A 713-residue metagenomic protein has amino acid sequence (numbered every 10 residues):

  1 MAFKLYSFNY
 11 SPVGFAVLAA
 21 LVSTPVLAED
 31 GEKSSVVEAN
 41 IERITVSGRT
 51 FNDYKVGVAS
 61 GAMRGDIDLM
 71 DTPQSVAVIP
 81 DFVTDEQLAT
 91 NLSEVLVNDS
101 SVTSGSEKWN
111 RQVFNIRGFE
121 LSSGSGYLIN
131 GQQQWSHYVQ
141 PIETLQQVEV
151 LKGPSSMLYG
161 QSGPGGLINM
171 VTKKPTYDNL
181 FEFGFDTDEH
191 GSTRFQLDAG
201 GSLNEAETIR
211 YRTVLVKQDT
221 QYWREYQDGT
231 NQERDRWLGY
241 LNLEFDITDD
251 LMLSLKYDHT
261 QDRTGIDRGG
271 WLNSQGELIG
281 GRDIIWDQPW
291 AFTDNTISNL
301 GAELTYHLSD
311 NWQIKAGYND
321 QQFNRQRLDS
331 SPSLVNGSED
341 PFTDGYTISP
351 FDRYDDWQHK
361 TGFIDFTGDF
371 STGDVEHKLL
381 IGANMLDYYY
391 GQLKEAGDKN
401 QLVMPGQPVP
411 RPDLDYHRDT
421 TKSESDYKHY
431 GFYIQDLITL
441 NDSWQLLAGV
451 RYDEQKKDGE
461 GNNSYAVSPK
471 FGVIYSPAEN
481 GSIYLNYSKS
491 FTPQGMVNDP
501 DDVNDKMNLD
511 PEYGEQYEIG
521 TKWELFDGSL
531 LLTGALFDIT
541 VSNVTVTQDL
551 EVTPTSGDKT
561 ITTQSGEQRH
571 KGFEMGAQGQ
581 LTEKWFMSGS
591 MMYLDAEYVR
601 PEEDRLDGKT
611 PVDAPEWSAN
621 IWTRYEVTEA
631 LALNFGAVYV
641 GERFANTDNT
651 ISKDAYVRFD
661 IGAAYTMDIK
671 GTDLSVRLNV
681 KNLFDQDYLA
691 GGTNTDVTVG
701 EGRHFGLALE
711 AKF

Functional and structural regions predicted by a protein language model:
Y6, E29, D355, L379 (+3 more regions): Conserved C-terminal beta-signal and adjacent last beta-strands/turns of outer-membrane beta-barrel proteins
E32-S35, A39-D178, F183, I519 (+1 more regions): Acidic, small-polar-rich N-terminal luminal/periplasmic segments of exported/outer-membrane proteins
E143-Q146, M157-G239, I247-L251, S298 (+1 more regions): Outer-membrane beta-barrel translocator/receptor signature
Q218-W223, G229-E233, W237-H307, Q322-W357 (+2 more regions): Acidic/polar loop-and-plug regions of large Gram-negative outer-membrane beta-barrel proteins
D246-D250, W357, E376-L380, N384-Y388 (+4 more regions): Structural signature of Gram-negative outer-membrane beta-barrels, strongest in the C-terminal barrel of TonB-dependent
L300-F323, I348-E460, S588: Face-selective signature of the C-terminal outer-membrane beta-barrel domain
E303-N319, F323-S331, I483, P511-V599 (+2 more regions): Membrane-embedded beta-barrel scaffold of Gram-negative outer-membrane proteins
S443, D538, T563-T647, F684-D687 (+1 more regions): Gram-negative outer-membrane beta-barrel transporters
